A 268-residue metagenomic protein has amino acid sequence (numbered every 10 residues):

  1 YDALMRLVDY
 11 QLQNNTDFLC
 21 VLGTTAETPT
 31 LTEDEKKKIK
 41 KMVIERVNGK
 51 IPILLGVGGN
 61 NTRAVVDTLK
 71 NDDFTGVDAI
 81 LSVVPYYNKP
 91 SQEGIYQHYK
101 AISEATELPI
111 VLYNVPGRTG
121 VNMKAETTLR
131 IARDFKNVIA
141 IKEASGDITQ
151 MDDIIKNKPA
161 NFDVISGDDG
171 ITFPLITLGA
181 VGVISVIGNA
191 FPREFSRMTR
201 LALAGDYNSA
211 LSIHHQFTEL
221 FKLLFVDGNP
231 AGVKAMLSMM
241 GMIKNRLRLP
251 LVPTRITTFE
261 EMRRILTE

Functional and structural regions predicted by a protein language model:
Y1, M5-V8, A125, F259-L266: Short, amphipathic alpha-helical "lid/cap" segments that border enzyme active or binding sites
Y1-G120, R130: Active-site beta->alpha loop and helix N-cap motifs at the rims of alpha/beta catalytic domains
L4, K36, K40, V65 (+6 more regions): A general structural signal for well-ordered alpha-helical segments in protein cores
Q11, V43, D72, I102 (+5 more regions): Conserved, mostly hydrophobic/aromatic
N14-T16, T25, A180, I184-E268: C-terminal alpha-helical cap/extension of soluble enzyme domains
E104-A105, R118-F221: Catalytic alpha/beta core domains of metabolic enzymes, predominantly
N114-V115, N137-V138, R248-L249: Glycine-rich phosphate-binding "P-loop"
